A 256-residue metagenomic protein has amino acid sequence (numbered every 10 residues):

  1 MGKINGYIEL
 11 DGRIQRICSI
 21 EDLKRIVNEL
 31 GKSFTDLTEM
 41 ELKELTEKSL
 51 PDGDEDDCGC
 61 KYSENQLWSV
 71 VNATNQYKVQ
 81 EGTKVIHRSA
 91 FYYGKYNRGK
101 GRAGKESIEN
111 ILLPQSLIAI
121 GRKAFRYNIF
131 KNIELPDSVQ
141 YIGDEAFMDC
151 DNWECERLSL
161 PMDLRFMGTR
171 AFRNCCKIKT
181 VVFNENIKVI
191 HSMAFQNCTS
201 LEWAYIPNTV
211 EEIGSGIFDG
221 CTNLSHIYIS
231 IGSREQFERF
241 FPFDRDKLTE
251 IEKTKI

Functional and structural regions predicted by a protein language model:
G2, G12, T35-K61, N65-V85 (+7 more regions): Structural signature of tandem-repeat unit edges
G6-E9, I14-I17, S33-F34: Short linear proline/tyrosine/threonine-rich motifs used for host-factor recruitment and membrane trafficking/assembly
Q15, E55-D57, F147, N152 (+3 more regions): Mature extracytoplasmic/luminal segments of secretory-pathway proteins
C18-I20, K24-G31, T46: Residue-level detector of alpha-helical secondary structure
S89, G121-A124, G143-A146, G168-A171 (+2 more regions): Consensus positions within tandem repeat domains that build extended binding/scaffold surfaces
Y92: Acidic-aromatic substrate-binding/catalytic surfaces of carbohydrate-active enzymes
F241: DNA-binding interface regions
